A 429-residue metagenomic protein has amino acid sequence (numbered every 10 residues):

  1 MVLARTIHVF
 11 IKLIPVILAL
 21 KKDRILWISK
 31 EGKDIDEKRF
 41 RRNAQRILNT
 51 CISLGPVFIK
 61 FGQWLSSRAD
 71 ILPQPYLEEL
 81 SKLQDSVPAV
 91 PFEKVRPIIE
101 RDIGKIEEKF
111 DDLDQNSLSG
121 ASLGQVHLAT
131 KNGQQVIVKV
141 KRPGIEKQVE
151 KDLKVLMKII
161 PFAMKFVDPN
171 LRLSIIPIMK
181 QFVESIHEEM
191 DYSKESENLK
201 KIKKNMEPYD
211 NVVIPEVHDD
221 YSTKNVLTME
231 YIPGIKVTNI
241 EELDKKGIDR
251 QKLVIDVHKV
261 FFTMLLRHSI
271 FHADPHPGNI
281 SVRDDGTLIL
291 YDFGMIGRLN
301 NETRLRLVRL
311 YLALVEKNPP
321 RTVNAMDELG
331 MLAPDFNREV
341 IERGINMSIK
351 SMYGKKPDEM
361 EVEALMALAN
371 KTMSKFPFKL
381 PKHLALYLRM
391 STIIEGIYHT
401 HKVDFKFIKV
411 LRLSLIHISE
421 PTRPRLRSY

Functional and structural regions predicted by a protein language model:
M1-M264, S269, P277, S281-L415 (+1 more regions): Broad phosphate/nucleotide-binding scaffolds in NTP-utilizing and phosphate-metabolizing enzymes
H272: Histidine-centered phosphotransfer motif of kinases
I416-Y429: Single conserved hydrophobic/aromatic residue that forms the stacking wall/gate of nucleotide- or nucleobase-binding
